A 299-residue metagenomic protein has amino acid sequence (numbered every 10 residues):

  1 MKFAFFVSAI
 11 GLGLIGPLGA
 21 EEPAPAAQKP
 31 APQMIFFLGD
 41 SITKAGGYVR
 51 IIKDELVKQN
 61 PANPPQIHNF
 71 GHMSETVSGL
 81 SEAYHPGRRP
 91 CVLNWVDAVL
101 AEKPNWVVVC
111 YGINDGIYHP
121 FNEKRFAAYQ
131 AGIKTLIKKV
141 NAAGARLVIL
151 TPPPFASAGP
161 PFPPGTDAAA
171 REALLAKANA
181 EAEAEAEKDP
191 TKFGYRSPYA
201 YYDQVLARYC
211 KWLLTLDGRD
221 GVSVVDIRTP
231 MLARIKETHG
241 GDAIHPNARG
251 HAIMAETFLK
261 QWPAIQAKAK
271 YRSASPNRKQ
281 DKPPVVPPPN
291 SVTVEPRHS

Functional and structural regions predicted by a protein language model:
A4-P17: Bacterial N-terminal signal peptides
L18-A20, A26: Boundary at the C-terminal end of the N-terminal hydrophobic targeting segment
E21, R50-Q66, H85-S299: Alpha-helical cap/lid subdomain in secreted, periplasmic, or secretory-pathway luminal O-acyl-processing enzymes
Q28-P30: Short, flexible hinge/linker loops that cap or flank conserved catalytic cores
Q33-G47, M73-V77: Catalytic nucleophile-elbow at a beta strand-turn-alpha helix junction centered on a G-D-S/GDSL motif, marking
F37-L38, N69, I149: A structural signal for the hydrophobic beta-strands that form the central parallel beta-sheet of Rossmann-like
Q59-S81: A short beta-strand-loop structural module common to alpha/beta enzyme folds
